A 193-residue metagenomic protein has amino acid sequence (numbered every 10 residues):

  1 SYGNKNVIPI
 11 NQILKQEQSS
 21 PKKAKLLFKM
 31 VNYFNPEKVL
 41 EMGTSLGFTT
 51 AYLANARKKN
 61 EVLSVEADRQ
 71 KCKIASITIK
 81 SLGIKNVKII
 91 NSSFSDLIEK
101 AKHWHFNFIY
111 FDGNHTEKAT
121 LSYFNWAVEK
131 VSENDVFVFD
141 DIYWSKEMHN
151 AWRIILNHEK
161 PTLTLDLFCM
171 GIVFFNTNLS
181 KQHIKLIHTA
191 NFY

Functional and structural regions predicted by a protein language model:
S1-Y110, N114-V136, I142-Y193: A short alpha-helical cap/connector motif
